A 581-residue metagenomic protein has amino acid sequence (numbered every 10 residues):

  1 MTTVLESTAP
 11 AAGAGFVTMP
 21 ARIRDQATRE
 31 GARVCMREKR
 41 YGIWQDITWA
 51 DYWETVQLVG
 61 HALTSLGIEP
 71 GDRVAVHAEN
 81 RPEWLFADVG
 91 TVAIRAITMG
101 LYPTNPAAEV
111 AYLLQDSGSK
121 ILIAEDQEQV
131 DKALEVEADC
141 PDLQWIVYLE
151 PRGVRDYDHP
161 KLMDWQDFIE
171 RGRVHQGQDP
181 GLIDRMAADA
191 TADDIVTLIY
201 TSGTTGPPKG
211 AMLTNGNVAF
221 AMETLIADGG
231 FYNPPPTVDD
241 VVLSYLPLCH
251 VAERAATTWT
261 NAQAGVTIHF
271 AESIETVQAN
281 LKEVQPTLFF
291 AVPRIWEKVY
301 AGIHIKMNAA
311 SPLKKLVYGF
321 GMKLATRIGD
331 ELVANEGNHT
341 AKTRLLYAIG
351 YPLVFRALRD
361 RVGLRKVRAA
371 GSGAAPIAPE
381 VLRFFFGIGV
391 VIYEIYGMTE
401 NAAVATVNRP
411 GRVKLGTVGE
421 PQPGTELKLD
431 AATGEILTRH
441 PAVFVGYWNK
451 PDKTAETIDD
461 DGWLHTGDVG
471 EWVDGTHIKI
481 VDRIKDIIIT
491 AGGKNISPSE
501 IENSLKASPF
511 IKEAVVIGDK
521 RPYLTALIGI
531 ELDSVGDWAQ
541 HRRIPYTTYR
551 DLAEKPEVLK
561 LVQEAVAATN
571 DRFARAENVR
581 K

Functional and structural regions predicted by a protein language model:
G31-V34, M163-Q166, R173-Y200, P207 (+1 more regions): Conserved pre-ATP/AMP-binding loop-to-beta segment of ANL
C35-V89, P106-A111, D164-I169, N215-G216: Conserved AMP-binding/adenylate-forming core of the ANL superfamily
D46-A50, Q166, A188, V196-E223: Conserved AMP-binding A3 loop
H61, S65-L66, A93-R171, L561-N570: Structural core segment of the AMP-binding/adenylate-forming
E128-A192, I303-A357: ANL superfamily adenylate-forming
A219-S244, L248-F355, K366: Conserved AMP-binding/adenylation subdomain of ANL enzymes
P421-D430, G434-T490, A507: Conserved ATP-binding/catalytic segment of the ANL
T457-G475, A491-V516, K560-Q563, A567: Core catalytic subdomain of AMP-forming adenylate-forming
